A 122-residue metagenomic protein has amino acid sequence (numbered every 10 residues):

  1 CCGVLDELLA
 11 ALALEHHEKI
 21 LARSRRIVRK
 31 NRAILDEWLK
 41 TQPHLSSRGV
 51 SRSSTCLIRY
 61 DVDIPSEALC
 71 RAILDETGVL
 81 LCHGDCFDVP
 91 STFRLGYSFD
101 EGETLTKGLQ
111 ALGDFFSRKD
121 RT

Functional and structural regions predicted by a protein language model:
C1-G3, D85-C86: Active-site PLP-lysine loop of aminotransferase-like
C2, I20, I27, N31 (+2 more regions): Soluble or luminal CAZymes and related metallo-dependent hydrolases
V4-R23, W38-P43, D61-V62: Amphipathic alpha-helix from the class-I
E7, A11, I27-D36, S47-Y60 (+1 more regions): Conserved glycine-rich beta-strand-loop-beta hairpin in the small C-terminal domain of fold type I
L8-L12, I27, I34, A68 (+4 more regions): Alpha-helical elements of Rossmann-like donor-binding domains used by nucleotide-donor carbohydrate transfer enzymes
L39, I58, L95-Y97: Preference for bulky hydrophobic residues occupying beta-strand positions in well-ordered beta-sheet regions
L39-R48, D120-T122: Surface-exposed helix-capping loop/turn segments at secondary-structure junctions
D63, D75-L81, F87-T122: PLP-dependent enzyme catalytic core of the Aspartate aminotransferase-like
